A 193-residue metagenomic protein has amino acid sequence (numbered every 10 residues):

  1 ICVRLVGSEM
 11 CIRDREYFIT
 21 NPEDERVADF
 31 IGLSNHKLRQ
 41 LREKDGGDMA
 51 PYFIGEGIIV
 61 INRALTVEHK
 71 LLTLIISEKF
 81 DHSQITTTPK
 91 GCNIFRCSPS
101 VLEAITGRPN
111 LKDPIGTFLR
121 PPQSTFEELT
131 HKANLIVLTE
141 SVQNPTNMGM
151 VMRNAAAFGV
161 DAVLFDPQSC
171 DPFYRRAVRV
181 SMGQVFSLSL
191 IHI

Functional and structural regions predicted by a protein language model:
I1-I12, I191-H192: Single conserved hydrophobic/aromatic residue that forms the stacking wall/gate of nucleotide- or nucleobase-binding
S8, R13-E78: Boundary-proximal intrinsically disordered activation/regulatory segments immediately upstream of a helical core
I59-I61, F80-D81, S100-L102, S169-C170: Alpha-helix capping/helix-boundary segments
T66, P122-I191: RNA substrate-binding interface of SAM-dependent RNA methyltransferases
H82-G91: Short, aromatic/basic amphipathic alpha-helical patches
C92-S98: A glycine-rich helix N-cap at a beta->alpha junction
C97, E103-T106: Glycine/small-residue-rich loop that forms an oxyanion/phosphate-binding "nest" at active or ligand-binding sites
G116: Glycine-rich phosphate-binding loops that contact phosphosugars or nucleotide phosphates
